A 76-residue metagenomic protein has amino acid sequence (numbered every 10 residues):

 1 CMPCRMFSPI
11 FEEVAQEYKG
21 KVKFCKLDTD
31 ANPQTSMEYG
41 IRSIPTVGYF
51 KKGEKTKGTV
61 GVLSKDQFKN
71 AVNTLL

Functional and structural regions predicted by a protein language model:
C1-C4: Hydrophobic heptad-repeat coiled-coil signature
F7-Q34: Thiol-based oxidoreductase modules, predominantly thioredoxin-like and allied folds used for disulfide exchange
S8, M37, G61: Short amphipathic alpha-helical segments
P33-M37, G48: Short conserved loop adjoining the S-adenosyl-L-methionine
E38-R42: A short glycine-leucine-enriched loop at secondary-structure breakpoints that most characteristically corresponds
S43-L76: Non-catalytic, surface beta->alpha helical segment in thiol-disulfide oxidoreductase systems
